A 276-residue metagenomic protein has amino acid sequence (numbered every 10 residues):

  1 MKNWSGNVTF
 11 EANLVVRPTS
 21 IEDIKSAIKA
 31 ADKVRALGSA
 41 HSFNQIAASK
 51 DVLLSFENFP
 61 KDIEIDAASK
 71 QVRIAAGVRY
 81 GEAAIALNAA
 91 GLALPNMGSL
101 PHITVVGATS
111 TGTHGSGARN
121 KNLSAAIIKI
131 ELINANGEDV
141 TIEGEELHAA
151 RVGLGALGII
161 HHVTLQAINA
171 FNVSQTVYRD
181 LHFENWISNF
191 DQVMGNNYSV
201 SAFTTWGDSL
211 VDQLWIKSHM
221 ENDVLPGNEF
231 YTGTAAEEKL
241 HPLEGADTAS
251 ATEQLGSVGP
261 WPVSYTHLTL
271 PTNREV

Functional and structural regions predicted by a protein language model:
G6-H102, T109-G117, A202: Glycine-rich N-terminal segment of FAD-binding domains in flavoprotein oxidoreductases, spanning the beta-loop-helix
I21-K25, R35-H41, I159-H161, L181-F183 (+3 more regions): Terminal, non-catalytic protein-protein interaction segments that mediate quaternary/complex assembly
S49, D66-A68, N134-N136, W206-S209: Short acidic-glycine loop/turn motifs at beta-strand connectors
K61-I63, I128-I133, I216: Short polybasic amphipathic segments
A108-N196, G207, D223, G227-T234: FAD-binding subdomain of flavoenzyme oxidoreductases
Y198-S199, T204-E244: Loop-centered beta-sheet repeat module
T266-T272: Conserved small/polar residues in nucleotide/adenosyl-binding loops
